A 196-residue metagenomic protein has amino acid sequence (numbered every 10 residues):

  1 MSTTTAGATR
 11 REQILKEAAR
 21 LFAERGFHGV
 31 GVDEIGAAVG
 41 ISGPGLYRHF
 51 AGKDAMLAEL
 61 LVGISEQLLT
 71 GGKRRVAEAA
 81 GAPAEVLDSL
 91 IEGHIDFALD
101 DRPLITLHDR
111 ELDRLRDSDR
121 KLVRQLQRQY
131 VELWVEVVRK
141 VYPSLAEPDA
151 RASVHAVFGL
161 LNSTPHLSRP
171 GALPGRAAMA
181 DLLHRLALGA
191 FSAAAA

Functional and structural regions predicted by a protein language model:
S2, R10-Q13, E17-A55, E59: Helix-turn-helix
F22, L68-L69, I91, L107-H108 (+2 more regions): Short, structured motif recognition centered on aromatic/hydrophobic residues
E24-H28, A79, D101: Short coil/turn segments at alpha/beta junctions that flank glycine-rich nucleotide-binding fingerprints
A37-S42, R48, G52, E78 (+3 more regions): A cross-kingdom feature marking solvent-exposed beta-strand/loop segments within repeated, beta-rich binding/scaffold
L57-I64, H108: Alpha-helical DNA-contacting segments of helix-turn-helix folds
E59, R74-D100, S153: Hydrophobic alpha-helical connector segments
L61, S65, L87, R120-V131 (+1 more regions): Amphipathic, non-transmembrane alpha-helical scaffold segments
I105-D109, R120, R124, R139-A187 (+1 more regions): Hydrophobic/aromatic-rich alpha-helical bundle segments in the mid-to-C-terminal region
